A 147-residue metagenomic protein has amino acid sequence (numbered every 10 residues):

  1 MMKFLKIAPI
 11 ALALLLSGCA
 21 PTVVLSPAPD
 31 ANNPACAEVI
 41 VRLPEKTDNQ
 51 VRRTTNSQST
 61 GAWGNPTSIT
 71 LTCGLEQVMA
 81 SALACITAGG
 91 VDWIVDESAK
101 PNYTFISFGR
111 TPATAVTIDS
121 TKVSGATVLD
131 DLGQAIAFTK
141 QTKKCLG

Functional and structural regions predicted by a protein language model:
M1-A8: Bacterial N-terminal signal peptides that target proteins for export
L15-G18: C-terminal motif of bacterial Sec signal peptides marking the signal peptidase cleavage site
A20, A35-A37, T72-G74, A84-I86 (+1 more regions): Sequence contexts marking disulfide-bonded cysteines in secreted/extracellular proteins
P21-S26: Cell-envelope/extracellular anchoring and linker segments
P27-Q50: Post-signal peptide N-terminal segment of mature Sec-exported envelope proteins
Q50-R53, S59-F105: Mature extracytoplasmic domains of secretory-pathway proteins
A84-G147: Extracytosolic low-complexity repeat regions of secreted or lipid-anchored proteins
